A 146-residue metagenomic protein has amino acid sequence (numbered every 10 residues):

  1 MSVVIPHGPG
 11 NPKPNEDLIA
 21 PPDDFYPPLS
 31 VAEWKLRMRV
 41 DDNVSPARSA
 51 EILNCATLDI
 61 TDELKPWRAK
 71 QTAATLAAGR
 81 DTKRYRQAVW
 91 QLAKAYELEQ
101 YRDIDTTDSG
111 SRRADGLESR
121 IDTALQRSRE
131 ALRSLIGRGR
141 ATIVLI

Functional and structural regions predicted by a protein language model:
M1-L76, R133-I146: Conserved short "hinge" loops at termini or chain/domain junctions
A73-Y85: Short, exposed interaction segments that mediate macromolecular assembly or regulatory contacts
R84-Q87, Q91-I146: Short loop/turn elements at secondary-structure junctions
